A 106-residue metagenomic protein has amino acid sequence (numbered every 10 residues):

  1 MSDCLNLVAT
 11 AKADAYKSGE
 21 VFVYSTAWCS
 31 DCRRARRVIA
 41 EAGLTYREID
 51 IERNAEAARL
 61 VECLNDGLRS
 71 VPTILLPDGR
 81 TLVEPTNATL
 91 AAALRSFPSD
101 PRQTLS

Functional and structural regions predicted by a protein language model:
S2-L5, L105-S106: Secretory/periplasmic and organellar redox-cofactor proteins
C4-V8, D50-R53: Short glycine/proline-centered loop/turn elements that form peptide/ligand docking sites
N6-T45: Local sequence-structure signature of Cys/Sec-based thiol-disulfide redox active-site neighborhoods
S30, A55-E56, T89: Short alpha-helical
L44-A58: Thiol-based oxidoreductase modules, predominantly thioredoxin-like and allied folds used for disulfide exchange
V61-N65, L94: Short amphipathic alpha-helix with an adjacent loop that forms part of the alpha/beta core around
N65-L75: Structural micro-motif
L76-S106: Non-catalytic, surface beta->alpha helical segment in thiol-disulfide oxidoreductase systems
